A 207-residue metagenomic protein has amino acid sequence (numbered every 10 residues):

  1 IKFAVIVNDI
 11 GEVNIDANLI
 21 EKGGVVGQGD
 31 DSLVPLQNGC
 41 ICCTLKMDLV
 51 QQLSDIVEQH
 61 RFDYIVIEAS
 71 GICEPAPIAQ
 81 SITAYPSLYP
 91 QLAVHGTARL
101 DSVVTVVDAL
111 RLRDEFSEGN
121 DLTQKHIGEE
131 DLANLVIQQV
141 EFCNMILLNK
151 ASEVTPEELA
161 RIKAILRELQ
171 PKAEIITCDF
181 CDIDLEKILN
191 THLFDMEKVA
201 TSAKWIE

Functional and structural regions predicted by a protein language model:
I1-N134: Nucleotide-state-sensitive switch-loop elements of NTP-binding domains
L112, Q124-E207: C-terminal accessory "lid"/substrate-recognition subdomains
